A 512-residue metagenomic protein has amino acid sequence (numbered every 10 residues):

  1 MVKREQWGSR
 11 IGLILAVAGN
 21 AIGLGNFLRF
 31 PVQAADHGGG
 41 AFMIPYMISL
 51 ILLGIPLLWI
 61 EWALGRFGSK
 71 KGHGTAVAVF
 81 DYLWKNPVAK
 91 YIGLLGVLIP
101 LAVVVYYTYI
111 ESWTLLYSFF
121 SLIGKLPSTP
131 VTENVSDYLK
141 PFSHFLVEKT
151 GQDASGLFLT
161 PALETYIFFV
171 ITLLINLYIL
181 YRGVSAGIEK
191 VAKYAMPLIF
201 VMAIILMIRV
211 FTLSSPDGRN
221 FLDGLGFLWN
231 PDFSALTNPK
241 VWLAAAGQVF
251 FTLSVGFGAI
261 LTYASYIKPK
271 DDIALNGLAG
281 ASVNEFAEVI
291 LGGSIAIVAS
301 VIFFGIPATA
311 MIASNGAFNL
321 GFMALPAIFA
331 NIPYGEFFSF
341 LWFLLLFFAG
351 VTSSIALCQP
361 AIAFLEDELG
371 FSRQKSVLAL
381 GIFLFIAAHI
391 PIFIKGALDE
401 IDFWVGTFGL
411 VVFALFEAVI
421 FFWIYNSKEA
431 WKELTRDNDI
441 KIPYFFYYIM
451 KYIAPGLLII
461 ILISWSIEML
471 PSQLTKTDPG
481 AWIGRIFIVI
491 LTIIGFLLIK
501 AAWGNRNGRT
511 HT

Functional and structural regions predicted by a protein language model:
M1-L28, L57-W62, R66-L94, K268-D272 (+1 more regions): Membrane-interface "cap" regions at the ends of multi-pass membrane proteins
V2-E5, Q33-H37, F67, G72-L95 (+8 more regions): Inter-helical loop and helix-membrane interface segments of multi-pass membrane transporters/permeases
V2-I11, E189, K193-V351, I355 (+3 more regions): Membrane-embedded translocation segments of transport machinery
E5, A35-W62, E164-T165, L410 (+1 more regions): Extracellular loop-to-transmembrane helix junctions
G12-S49, G258-L261, N276-L278, S282-E285 (+1 more regions): Transmembrane helix-boundary motif of multi-pass solute transporters/channels
G12-V17, M47, G93-V97, S128-Y181 (+5 more regions): Transmembrane alpha-helical segments of multi-pass small-molecule transport proteins
L24-Q33, G40, N176-G187, I208-L225 (+9 more regions): Transmembrane helix-loop junctions in multi-pass membrane proteins
I92, V97, L369-G381, W404-I467 (+2 more regions): C-terminal membrane-solvent junction of multi-pass transporters and transport-like membrane proteins
